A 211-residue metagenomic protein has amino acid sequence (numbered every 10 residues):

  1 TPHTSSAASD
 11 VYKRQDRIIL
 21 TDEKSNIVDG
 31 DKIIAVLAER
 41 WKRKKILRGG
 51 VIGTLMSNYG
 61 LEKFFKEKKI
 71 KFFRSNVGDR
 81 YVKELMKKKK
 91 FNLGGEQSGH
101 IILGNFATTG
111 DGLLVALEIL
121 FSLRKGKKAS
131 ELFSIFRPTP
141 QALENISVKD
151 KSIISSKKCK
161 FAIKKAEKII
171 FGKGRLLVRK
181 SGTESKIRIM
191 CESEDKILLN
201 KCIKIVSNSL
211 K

Functional and structural regions predicted by a protein language model:
T1-A8, Y12: Single conserved hydrophobic/aromatic residue that forms the stacking wall/gate of nucleotide- or nucleobase-binding
D10-T21: N-terminal small/polar loop signature for handling phosphorylated ligands or for N-terminal nucleophile
K13, I27-K32, A107-G110: Short glycine/threonine-rich catalytic loop with a Thr-x-Gly-x-Asp
L20-V28: A short, glycine/acidic-enriched catalytic loop
K24, R43-K211: Phosphate-binding and adjacent anionic-ligand microenvironments
I34-V36: Extended, compositionally biased non-globular segments that define protein topology
